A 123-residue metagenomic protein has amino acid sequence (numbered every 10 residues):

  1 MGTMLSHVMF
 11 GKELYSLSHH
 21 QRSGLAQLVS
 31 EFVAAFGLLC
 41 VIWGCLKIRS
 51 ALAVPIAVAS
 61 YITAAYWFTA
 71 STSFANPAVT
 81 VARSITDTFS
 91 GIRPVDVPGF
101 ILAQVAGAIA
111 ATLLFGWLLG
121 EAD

Functional and structural regions predicted by a protein language model:
M1-D123: Membrane-interface helix-loop junctions and terminal tails of multi-pass membrane proteins
